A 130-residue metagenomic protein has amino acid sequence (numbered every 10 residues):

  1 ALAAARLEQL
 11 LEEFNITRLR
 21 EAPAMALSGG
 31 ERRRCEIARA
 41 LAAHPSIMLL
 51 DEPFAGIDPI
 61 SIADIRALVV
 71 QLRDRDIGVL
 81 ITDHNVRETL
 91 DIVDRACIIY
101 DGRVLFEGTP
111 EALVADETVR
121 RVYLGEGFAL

Functional and structural regions predicted by a protein language model:
A1-L19, V70: Conserved ABC ATPase "signature" region
P23-L27, E31: Conserved ABC ATPase signature
I37: Hydrophobic anchor residue at the start of the ABC signature
H44: Conserved catalytic motifs of ABC-family nucleotide-binding domains
M48-E52: Catalytic Walker B motif of ABC-type/P-loop ATPase nucleotide-binding domains
A63-R75: Helical segment within the ABC ATPase nucleotide-binding domain
